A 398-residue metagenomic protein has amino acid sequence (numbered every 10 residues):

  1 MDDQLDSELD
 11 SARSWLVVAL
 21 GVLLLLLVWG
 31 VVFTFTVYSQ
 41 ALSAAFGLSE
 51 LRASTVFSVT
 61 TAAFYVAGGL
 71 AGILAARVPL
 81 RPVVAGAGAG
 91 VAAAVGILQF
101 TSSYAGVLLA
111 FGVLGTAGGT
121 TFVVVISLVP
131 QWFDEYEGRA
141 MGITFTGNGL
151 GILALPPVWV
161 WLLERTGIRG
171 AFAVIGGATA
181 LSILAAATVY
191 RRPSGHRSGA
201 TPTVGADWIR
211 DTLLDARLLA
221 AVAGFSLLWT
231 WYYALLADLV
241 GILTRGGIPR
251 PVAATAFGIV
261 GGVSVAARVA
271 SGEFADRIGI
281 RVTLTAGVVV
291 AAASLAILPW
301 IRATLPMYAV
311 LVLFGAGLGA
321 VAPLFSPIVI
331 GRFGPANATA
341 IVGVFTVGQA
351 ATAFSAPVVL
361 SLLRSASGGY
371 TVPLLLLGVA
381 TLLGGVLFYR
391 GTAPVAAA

Functional and structural regions predicted by a protein language model:
F35-Q40, D215-V269: Extracytoplasmic gate region of multi-pass secondary transporters
L42, T120-F133, A320-F333: Intracellular juxtamembrane helix-capping segments at the cytosolic ends of symmetry-related transmembrane helices
L42-S43, L74-A75, A154-T166, L243-T244 (+2 more regions): Interfacial helix-cap and linker-helix signal at transmembrane-aqueous boundaries of multi-pass secondary transporters
A67-P79, A267-G279: Helix-to-loop junctions at the C-terminal end of transmembrane segments in multipass secondary transporters
A89-S102, V290-R302: C-terminal ends and interior cores of transmembrane alpha-helices in multi-pass membrane transporters/permeases
F111-T146: Cytoplasmic helix-loop-helix junction between adjacent transmembrane helices in 12-TM secondary transporters
T144-R192: Helix-loop-helix hairpin linking two adjacent transmembrane segments in secondary transporters
V260-S264, R277-I328: C-terminal transmembrane helical hairpin of 12-TM major facilitator-type secondary transporters
